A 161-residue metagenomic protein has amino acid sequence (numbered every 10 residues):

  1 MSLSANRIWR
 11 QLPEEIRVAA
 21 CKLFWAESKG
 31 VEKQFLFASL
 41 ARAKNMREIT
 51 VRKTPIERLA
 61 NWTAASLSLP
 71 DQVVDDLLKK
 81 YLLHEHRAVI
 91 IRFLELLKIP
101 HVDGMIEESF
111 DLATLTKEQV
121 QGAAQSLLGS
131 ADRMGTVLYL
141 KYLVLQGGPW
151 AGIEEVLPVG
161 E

Functional and structural regions predicted by a protein language model:
M1-S2, K98: Glycine-centered secondary-structure boundary/capping sites
S2-F35: Charged, amphipathic alpha-helical stretches
L23-A151: Acidic, low-complexity, intrinsically disordered interaction modules
